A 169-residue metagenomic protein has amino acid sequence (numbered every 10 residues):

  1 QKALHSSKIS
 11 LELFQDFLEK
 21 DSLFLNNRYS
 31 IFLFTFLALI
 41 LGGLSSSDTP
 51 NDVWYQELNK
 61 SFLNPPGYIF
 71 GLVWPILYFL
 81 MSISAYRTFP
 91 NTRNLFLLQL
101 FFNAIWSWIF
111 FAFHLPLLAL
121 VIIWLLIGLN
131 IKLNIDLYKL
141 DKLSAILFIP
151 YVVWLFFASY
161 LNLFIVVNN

Functional and structural regions predicted by a protein language model:
S7-S10: Intrinsic disorder
L25-S45: N-terminal signal-anchor transmembrane alpha helix
T49-F62: Membrane-interface helix termini and inter-helical loops of multi-pass transporters
K60-L72: Short aromatic-rich membrane-water interface segments that cap or initiate transmembrane helices in multi-pass membrane
W74-A85, Q99-F102: Core segments of transmembrane alpha-helices that mediate helix-helix packing or line hydrophobic substrate/ligand
W108-L118, N168-N169: Membrane-interface helix caps and helix-loop-helix hairpins in membrane proteins
L137-V153: Interfacial loop-to-transmembrane junctions
Y160-N169: Juxtamembrane boundary at the C-terminal end of a transmembrane helix
